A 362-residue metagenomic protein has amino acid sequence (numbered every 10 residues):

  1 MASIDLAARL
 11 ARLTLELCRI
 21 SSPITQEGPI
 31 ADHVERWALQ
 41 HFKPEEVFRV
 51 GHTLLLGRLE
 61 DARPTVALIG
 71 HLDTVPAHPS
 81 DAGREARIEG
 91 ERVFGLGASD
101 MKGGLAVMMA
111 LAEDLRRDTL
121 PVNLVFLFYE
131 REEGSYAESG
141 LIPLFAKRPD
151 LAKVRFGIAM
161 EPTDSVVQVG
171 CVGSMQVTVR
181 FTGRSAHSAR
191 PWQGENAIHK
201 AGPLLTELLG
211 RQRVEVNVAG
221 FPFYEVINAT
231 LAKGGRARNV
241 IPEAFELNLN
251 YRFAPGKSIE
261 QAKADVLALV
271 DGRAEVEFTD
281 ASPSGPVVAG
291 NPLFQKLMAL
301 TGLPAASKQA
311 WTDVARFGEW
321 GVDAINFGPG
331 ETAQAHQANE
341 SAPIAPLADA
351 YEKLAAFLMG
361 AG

Functional and structural regions predicted by a protein language model:
M1-L96, L115-L120, E331: Acidic/His- and Gly-rich active-site-bordering loop/insert found across diverse amide/peptide-bond hydrolases
A2-D5, S22, E46-F48, P162-T163 (+2 more regions): Metal-dependent amide/peptide-bond hydrolase catalytic core, centered on the "pita-bread" metallohydrolase fold
G28, S80, L105, A137-I142 (+4 more regions): Conserved strand-to-helix beginnings and helix N-cap segments that scaffold or border functional pockets
V34, L105-L115, L141-L144, A201-L204 (+2 more regions): Buried hydrophobic packing segments
V66-L68, L127, I158, I325: Hydrophobic/aromatic beta-strand patches that form the interior of the parallel beta-sheet core in alpha/beta enzyme
P76, R92-V107, H187: Glycine/serine-rich anion-binding loops at beta->alpha junctions that coordinate negatively charged ligand groups
K102, A106-Q176: Acidic/histidine-rich catalytic neighborhood of metal-dependent amide-processing enzymes
